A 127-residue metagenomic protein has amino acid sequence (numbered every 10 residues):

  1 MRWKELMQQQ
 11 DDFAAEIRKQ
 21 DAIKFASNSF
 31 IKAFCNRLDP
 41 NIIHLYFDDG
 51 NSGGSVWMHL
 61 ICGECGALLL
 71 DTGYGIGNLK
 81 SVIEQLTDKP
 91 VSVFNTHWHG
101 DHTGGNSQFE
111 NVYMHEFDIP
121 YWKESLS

Functional and structural regions predicted by a protein language model:
M1-S27: Accessory terminal helices/loops
E5-M7, D12, L79-S127: Active-site HxH/HxHxD metal-binding segment of metal-dependent hydrolases
D11-A14, D21, R37, S55 (+2 more regions): Alpha-helical context
E16-I17, F25-N28, N41, G75 (+1 more regions): Short amphipathic alpha-helical surface micro-motifs
K19-P40, N111-S127: Metallo-beta-lactamase
Q20-I23, L45-D48, H99: Intrinsically disordered, low-complexity segments enriched in polar/charged residues with Gly/Pro, especially when
I31-Q85: Conserved beta-strand hairpin/beta-sheet module of binuclear metal-dependent hydrolase folds, prominently
